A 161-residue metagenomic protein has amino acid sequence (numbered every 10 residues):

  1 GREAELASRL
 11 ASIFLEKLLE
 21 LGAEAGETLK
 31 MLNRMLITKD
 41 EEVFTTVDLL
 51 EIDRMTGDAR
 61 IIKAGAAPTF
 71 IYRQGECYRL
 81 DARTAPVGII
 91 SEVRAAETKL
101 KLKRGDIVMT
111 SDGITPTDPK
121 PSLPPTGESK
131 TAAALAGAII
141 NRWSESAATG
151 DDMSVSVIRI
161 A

Functional and structural regions predicted by a protein language model:
G1-L6, G113-T117: Short acidic, Gly/Ser-rich segments with clustered Asp/Glu that frequently serve as metal-coordination loops in enzyme
E3-G75, D81, S144-D151: Catalytic core of PPM/PP2C metal-dependent serine/threonine phosphatase domains
G26-K30, L102-A161: C-terminal catalytic subdomain
N33-R34, R94-E97, I140-R142: Glycine-rich, charged/polar anion/phosphate-binding loops that engage phosphate groups from diverse ligands
E42-V47, L80-P121, A148-T149: Acidic loop->beta-strand submotif enriched in PP2C/PPM serine/threonine phosphatases
I52, A95, I160: Hydrophobic pocket-lining residues within nucleotide cofactor-binding pockets
G75-E76, S122: Residue-level detector of alpha-helical segments with a strong bias toward transmembrane helices and their helix-loop
